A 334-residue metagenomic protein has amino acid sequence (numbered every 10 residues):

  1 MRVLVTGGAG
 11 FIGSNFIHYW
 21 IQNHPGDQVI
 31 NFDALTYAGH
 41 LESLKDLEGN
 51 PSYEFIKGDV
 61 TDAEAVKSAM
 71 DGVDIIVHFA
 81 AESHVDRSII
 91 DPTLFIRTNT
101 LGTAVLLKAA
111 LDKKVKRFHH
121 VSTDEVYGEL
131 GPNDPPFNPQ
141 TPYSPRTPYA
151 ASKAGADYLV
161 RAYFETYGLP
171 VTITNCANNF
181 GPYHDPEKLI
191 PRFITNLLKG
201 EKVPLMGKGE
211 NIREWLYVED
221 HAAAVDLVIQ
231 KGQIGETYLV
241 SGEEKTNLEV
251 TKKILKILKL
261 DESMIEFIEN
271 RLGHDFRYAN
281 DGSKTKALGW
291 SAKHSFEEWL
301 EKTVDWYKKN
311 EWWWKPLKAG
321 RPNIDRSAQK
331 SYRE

Functional and structural regions predicted by a protein language model:
M1-N179, K302, K309-N310, P316 (+2 more regions): N-terminal Rossmann-like NAD(P)+-binding domain of SDR-like oxidoreductases, especially those catalyzing
F16, G58, L197-E334: C-terminal substrate-binding subdomain of Rossmann-fold SDR/epimerase-dehydratase oxidoreductases
L35, N178-G181, N211-I212, R271-L272: Short histidine/acidic/glycine/proline-rich micro-motifs that form metal- and phosphate-coordinating active-site loops
L47, P135, P186-I194, E269: A glycine/serine/threonine-rich, flexible loop-to-helix segment that serves as the NAD(P) cofactor-binding "lid"
E64-K67, D74, D86, T93 (+8 more regions): Residues in well-ordered alpha-helical elements
E129-G131, P182-H184, K188, K284: Short beta-loop-alpha junction of Rossmann-like oxidoreductase domains
P145-S152, P182, P186-I190, E214-V218: The catalytic Tyr-centered alpha-helix of NAD(P)H-dependent dehydrogenases
G155, L159, Y163, F193 (+2 more regions): Hydrophobic alpha-helix immediately C-terminal to the catalytic Tyr-X-X-X-Lys motif of short-chain
